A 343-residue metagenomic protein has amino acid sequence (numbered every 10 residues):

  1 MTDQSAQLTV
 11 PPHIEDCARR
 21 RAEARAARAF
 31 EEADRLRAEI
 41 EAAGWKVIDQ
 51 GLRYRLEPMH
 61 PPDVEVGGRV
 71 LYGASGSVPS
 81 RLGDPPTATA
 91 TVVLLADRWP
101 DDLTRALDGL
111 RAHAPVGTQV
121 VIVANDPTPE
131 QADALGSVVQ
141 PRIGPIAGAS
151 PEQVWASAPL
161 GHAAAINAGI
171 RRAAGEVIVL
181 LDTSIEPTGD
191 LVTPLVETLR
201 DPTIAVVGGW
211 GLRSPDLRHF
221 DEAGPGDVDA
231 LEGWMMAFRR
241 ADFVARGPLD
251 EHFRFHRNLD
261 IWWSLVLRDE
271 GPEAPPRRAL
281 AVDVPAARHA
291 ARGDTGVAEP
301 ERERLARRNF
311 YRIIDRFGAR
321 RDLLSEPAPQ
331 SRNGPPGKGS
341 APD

Functional and structural regions predicted by a protein language model:
G73-P85, A205-G208, S214-P215, A237 (+3 more regions): C-terminal, non-catalytic tails of nucleotide-sugar-dependent glycosyltransferases
D108-G117: Short, acidic, metal-binding catalytic loop of nucleotide-sugar glycosyltransferases
A124-L135, I185: A conserved acidic beta->alpha catalytic loop
W155-A173, E222: Glycine-rich, basic loop-to-helix element that forms the pyrophosphate-binding segment of sugar-nucleotide handling
A163, H219-A241, R254-H256, A298: A recurrent flexible, glycine/aromatic-enriched loop bordering the glycosyltransferase active site that acts as
I178: Short aromatic/hydrophobic "clamp" motif used to bind/position activated sugar donors
E186-D221: Conserved donor NDP-sugar-binding/catalytic core segment of glycosyltransferases
P194-L195, M235-F238, D242, R246-G247 (+1 more regions): A short, conserved alpha-helix in the catalytic core of glycosyltransferases
